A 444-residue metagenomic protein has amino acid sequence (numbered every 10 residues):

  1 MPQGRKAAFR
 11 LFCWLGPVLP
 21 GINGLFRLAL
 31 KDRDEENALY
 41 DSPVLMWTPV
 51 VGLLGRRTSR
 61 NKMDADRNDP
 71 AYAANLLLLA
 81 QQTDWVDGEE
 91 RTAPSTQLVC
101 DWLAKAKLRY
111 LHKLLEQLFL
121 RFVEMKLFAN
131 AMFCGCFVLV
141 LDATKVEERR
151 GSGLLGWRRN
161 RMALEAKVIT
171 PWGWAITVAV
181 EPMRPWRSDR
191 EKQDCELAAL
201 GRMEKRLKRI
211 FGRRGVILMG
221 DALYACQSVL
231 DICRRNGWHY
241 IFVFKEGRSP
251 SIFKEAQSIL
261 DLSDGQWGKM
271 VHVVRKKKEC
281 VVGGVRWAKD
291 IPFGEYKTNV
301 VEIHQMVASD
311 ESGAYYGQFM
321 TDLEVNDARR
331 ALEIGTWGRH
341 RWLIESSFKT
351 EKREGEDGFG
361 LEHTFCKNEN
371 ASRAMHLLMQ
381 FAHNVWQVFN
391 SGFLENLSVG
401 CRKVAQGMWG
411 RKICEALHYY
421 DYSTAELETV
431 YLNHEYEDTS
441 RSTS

Functional and structural regions predicted by a protein language model:
A8-W47: Basic, short loop/linker segments at the boundary and entry of helix-turn-helix/winged-helix-like folds
N37-E116, C226, C233, F389: Short, positively charged, Gly/Tyr-enriched micro-motifs that form contact patches at catalytic or ligand/partner
W47-P49, M63-D64, S95, V99 (+8 more regions): Short, conserved catalytic/metal-binding motifs centered on acidic residues
T96-W174: Active-site-proximal, Lys/Arg-enriched surface segment that forms a nucleic-acid-binding/basic interface patch
G156-R214: Electropositive, glycine- and tryptophan-enriched low-complexity nucleic-acid-binding patches
H239-L343: An anionic, glycine-rich sequence signature occurring as long contiguous blocks
G265-D290, R353-S444: A short, flexible helix-boundary coil/loop motif
A328-F365: Short amphipathic alpha-helical "interface-anchor" segments enriched in bulky aromatics
